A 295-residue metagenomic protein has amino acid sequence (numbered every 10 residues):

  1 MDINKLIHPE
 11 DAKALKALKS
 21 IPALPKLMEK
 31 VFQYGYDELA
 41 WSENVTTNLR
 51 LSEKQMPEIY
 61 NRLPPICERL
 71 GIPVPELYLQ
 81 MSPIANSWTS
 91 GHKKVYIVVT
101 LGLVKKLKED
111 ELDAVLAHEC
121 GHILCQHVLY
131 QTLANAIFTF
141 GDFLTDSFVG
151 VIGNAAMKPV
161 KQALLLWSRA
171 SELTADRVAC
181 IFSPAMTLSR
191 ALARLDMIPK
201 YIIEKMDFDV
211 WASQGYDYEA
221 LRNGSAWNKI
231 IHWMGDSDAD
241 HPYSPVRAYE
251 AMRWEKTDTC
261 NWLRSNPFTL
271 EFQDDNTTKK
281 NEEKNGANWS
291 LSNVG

Functional and structural regions predicted by a protein language model:
M1-K93, Q162-L164, G224, H232 (+1 more regions): Hydrophobic or amphipathic, alpha-helical segments that drive membrane association/targeting
I21-Y36, L133-A163, L221-D238: Alpha-helical membrane-targeting segments
A23, P83-T89, C180-N281: Active-site-proximal gating segments in proteases and membrane effectors
T47, K54-Y60, I66-I72, G150-L221: Short helix/loop segments within enzyme catalytic domains that coordinate or immediately flank catalytic cofactors
R50-K54, V98-A114, A163-L166: Short pre-active-site segment immediately N-terminal to the catalytic Zn-binding motif
L63, V99, H118, A175 (+1 more regions): Residue-level signature of catalytic and energy-coupling elements of molecular machines, predominantly ATP/GTP-dependent
L107, L116-C125, T174, V178: Active-site His/Glu-centered metal-binding helix of metallohydrolases
C120-F140, M186: Catalytic Zn2+-binding segment of zinc metalloproteases
